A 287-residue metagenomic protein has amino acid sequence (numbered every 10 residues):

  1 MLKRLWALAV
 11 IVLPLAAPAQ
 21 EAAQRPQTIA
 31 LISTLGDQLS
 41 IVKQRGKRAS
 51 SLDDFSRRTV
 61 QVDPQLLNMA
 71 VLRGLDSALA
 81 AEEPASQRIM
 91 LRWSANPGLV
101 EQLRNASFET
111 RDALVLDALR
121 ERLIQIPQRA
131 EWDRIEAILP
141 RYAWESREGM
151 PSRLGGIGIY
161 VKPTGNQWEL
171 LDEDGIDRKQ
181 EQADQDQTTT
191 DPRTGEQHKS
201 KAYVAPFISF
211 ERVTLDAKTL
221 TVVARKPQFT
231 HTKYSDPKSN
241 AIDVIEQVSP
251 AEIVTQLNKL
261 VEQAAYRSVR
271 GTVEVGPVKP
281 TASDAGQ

Functional and structural regions predicted by a protein language model:
M1-A7: Bacterial N-terminal signal peptides that target proteins for export
A9-P18: Hydrophobic h-region of N-terminal signal peptides that target proteins for export in Gram-negative bacteria
A16, R92-F108, G271-Q287: An exposure/low-complexity boundary signal
A17-P18, R58, V62, K199: A general structural-boundary detector
Q20-K43, L154-G156, V161-Q287: C-terminal/domain-edge helix-coil "capping" segments
R45-P192, F207-E211, L215, T221-R225: N-terminal segment of the mature soluble domain
